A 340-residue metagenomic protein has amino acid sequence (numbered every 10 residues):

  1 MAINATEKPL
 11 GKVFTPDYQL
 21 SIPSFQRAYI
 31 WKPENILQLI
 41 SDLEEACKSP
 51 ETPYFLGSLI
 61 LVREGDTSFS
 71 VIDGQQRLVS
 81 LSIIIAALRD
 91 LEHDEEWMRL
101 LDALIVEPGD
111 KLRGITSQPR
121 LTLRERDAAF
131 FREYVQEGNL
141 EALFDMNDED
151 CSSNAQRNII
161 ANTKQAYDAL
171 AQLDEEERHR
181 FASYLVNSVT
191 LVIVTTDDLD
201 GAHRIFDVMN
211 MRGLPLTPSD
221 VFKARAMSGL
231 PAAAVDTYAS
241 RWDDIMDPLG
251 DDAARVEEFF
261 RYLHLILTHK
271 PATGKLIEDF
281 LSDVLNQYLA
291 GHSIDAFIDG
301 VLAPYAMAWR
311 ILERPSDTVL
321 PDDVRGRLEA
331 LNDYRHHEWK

Functional and structural regions predicted by a protein language model:
M1-I72, Q76, H179-R180, L191-V192: Short alpha-helix boundary/capping and kink motifs at helix termini
I40, S82-I85, F206: Short, amphipathic alpha-helical segments that act as regulatory/interfacial helices in nucleotide-processing proteins
L43-C47, E92, L170, D174: Hydrophobic, Leu/Ile/Phe/Ala-enriched alpha-helical segments that form helix-helix packing faces
S49-E51, L91-E95, R212-L216: Secondary-structure transition/capping motifs at alpha-helix termini and the adjoining loop/turn into the next element
I72-Q75, S82-I84, L101, I193-T195 (+1 more regions): Glycine-rich, histidine-containing beta strand-loop boundary motifs that form or position
R77-D94: Short active-site loop/helix that positions an aromatic residue
W97-N139: Extended charged low-complexity segments that act as oligomerization/scaffolding linkers
T122-K340: Polyanionic (Asp/Glu-rich) segments that form extended negatively charged tracts
